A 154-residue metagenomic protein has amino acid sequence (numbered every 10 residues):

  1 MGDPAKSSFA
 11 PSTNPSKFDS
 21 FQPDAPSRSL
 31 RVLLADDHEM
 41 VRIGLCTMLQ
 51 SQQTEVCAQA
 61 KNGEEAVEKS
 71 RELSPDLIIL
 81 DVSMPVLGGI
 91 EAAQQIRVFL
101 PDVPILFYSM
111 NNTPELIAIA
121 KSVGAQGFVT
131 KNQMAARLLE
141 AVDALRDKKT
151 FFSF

Functional and structural regions predicted by a protein language model:
M1-R31, L139-D147, F152-F154: Non-catalytic signal-transmission and effector/linker regions of two-component phosphorelay proteins
E39-A58: Two-component/phosphorelay signaling modules centered on CheY-like receiver
N62-E65, L87-E91: Acidic catalytic/metal-coordinating carboxylates
E68, I90-P101: Short amphipathic alpha-helix used as the core "switch/output" element in two-component signaling
L73-I79: Active-site beta3 strand of CheY-like receiver
D81, S109: Active-site residues of response regulator receiver
M84: Receiver (REC) domain active-site loop signature in two-component systems and cognate sites in sensor histidine kinases
